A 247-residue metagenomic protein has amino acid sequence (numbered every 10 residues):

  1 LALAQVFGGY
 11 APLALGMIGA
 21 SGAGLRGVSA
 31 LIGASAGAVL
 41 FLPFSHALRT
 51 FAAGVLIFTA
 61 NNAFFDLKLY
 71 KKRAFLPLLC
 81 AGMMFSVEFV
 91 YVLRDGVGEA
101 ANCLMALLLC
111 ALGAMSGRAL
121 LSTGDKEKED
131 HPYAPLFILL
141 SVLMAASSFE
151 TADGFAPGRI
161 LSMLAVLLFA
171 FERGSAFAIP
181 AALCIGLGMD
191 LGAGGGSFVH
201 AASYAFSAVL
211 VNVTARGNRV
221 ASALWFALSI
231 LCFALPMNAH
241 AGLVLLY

Functional and structural regions predicted by a protein language model:
L1-P180, C184-Y247: Membrane-embedded alpha-helical hairpins and interfacial helices in multi-pass inner-membrane proteins
